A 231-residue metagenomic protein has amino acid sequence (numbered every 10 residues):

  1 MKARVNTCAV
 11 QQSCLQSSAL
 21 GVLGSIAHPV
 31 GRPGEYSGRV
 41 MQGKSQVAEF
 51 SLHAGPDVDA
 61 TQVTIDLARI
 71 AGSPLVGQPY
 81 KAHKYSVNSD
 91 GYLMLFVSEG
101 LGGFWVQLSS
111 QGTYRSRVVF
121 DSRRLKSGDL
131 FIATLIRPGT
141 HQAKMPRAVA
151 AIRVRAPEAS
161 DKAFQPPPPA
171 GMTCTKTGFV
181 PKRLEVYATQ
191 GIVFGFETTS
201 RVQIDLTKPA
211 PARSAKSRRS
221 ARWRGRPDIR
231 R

Functional and structural regions predicted by a protein language model:
M1-R231: Extracytoplasmic copper-binding redox domains, predominantly the cupredoxin/blue-copper superfamily
